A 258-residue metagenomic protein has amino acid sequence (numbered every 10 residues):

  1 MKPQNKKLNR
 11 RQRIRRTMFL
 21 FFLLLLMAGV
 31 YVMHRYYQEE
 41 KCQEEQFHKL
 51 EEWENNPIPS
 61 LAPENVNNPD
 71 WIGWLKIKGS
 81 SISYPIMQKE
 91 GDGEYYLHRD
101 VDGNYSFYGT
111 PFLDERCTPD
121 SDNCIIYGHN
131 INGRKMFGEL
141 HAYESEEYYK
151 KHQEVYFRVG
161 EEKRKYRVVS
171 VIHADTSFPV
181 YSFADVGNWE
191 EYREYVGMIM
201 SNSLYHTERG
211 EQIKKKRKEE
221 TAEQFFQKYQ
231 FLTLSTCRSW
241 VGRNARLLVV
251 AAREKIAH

Functional and structural regions predicted by a protein language model:
M1-I14: N-terminal Lys/Arg-rich, disordered targeting/topogenic segments
R13-L24: Alpha-helical transmembrane segments
L26-H258: Solvent-exposed, non-transmembrane regions of membrane-associated and secreted proteins
